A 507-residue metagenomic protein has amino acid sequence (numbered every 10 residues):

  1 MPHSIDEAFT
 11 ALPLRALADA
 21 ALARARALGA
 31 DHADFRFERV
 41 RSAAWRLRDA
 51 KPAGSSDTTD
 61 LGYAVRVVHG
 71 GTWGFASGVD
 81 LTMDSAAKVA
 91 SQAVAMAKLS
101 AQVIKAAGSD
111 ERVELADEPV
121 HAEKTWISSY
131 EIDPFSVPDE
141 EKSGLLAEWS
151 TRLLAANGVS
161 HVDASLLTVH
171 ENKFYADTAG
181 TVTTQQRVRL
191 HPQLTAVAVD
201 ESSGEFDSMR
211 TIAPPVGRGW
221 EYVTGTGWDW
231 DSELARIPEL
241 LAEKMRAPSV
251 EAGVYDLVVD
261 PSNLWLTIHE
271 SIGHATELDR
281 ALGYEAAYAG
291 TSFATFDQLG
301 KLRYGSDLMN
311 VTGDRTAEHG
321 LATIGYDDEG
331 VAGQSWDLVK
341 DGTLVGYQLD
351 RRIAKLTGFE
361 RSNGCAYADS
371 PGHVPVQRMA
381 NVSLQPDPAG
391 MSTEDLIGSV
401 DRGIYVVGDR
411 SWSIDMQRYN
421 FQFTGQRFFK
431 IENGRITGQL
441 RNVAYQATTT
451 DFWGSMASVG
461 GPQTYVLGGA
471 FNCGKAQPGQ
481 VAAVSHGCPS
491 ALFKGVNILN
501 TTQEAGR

Functional and structural regions predicted by a protein language model:
M1-R507: N-terminal small-residue-enriched
